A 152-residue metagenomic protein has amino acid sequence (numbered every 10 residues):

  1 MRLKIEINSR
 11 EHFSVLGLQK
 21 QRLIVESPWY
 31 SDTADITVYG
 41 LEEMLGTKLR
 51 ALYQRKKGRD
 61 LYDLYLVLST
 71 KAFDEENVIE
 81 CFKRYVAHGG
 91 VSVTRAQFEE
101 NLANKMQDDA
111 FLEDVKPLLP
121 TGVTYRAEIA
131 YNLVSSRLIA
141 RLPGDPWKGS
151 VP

Functional and structural regions predicted by a protein language model:
M1-P152: Structured mid-to-C-terminal alpha-helical surface segments
